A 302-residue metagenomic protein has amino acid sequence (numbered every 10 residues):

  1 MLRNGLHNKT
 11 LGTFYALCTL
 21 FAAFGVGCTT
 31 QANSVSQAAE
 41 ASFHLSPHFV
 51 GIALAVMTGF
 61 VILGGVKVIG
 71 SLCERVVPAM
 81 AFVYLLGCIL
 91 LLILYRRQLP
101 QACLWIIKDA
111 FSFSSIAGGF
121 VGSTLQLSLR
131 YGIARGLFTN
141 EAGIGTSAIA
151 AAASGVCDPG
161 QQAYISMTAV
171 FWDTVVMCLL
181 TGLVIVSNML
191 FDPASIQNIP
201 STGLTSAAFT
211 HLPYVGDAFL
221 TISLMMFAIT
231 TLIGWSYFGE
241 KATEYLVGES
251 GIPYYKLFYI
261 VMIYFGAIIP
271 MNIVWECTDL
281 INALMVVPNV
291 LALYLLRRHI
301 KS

Functional and structural regions predicted by a protein language model:
M1-L6, F191-H211, Y237, K241-V247: Flexible loop linkers connecting adjacent transmembrane helices in multi-pass alpha-helical membrane transporters
R3-V61, S223-L232, Y254, F265: Helix-loop-helix module between adjacent transmembrane segments
N4-Y15, G51, V156-W172, E249-L257: Membrane-interface alpha-helices at helix entry/exit sites of multi-pass transporters
L11-A32, V50-A55, I93-L104, K108-D158 (+2 more regions): Hydrophobic, membrane-embedded alpha-helices of multi-pass small-molecule transporters
S34-A39, L45-I107, W275-H299: Membrane-interface loop-to-helix entry segments
I52-V66, V77-R97, R130, A134-R135 (+2 more regions): Selective recognition of specific alpha-helical transmembrane segments in multi-pass small-molecule
I89-W105, F113, A117-F120, A153-S154 (+2 more regions): Extracellular/periplasmic helix-exit of transmembrane alpha-helices
L127, G251-S302: A generic transmembrane alpha-helix motif of multi-pass inner-membrane proteins
